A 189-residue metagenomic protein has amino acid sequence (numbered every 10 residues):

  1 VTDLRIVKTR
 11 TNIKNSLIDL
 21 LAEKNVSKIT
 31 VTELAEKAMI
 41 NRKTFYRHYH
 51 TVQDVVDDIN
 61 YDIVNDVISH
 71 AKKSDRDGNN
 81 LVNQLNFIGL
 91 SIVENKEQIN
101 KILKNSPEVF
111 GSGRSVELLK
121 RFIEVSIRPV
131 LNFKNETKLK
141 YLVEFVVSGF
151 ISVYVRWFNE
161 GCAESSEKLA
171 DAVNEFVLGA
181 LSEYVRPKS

Functional and structural regions predicted by a protein language model:
V1-V7, V185-S189: N-terminal intrinsically disordered/low-complexity leader segments
T2-I6, N12, L34-V56, S91-E94 (+3 more regions): Basic/polar phosphate-binding segments, predominantly the helix-turn-helix DNA-binding elements of transcriptional
R10-I18, A22, S27-K28, E36-M39 (+3 more regions): An amphipathic alpha-helix adjacent to DNA-recognition modules
N25-T32, M39, V52, L131-K138 (+1 more regions): Short glycine/proline-centered loop/turn elements that form peptide/ligand docking sites
I29-T30, N100-I102, G111, S166: Short, hydrophobic secondary-structure boundary micro-motifs
G78-E97, E144, S148, S152 (+1 more regions): Amphipathic alpha-helical segments that line or abut small-molecule/effector binding pockets and mediate allosteric
P107-N132, T137-S152, S182: Amphipathic alpha-helical packing segments from all-alpha helical-bundle domains
T137-N159, E164-A180: Hydrophobic alpha-helical segments that form the core of small-molecule binding pockets and/or dimer interfaces
